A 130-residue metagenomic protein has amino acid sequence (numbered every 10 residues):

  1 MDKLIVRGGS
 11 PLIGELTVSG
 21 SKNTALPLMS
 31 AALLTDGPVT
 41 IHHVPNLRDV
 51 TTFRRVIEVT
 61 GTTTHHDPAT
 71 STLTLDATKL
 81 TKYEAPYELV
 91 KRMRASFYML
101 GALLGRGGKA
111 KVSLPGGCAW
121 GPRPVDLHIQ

Functional and structural regions predicted by a protein language model:
M1-Q130: Structural preference for solvent-exposed beta-strand-turn elements and adjacent flexible terminal/loop segments within
